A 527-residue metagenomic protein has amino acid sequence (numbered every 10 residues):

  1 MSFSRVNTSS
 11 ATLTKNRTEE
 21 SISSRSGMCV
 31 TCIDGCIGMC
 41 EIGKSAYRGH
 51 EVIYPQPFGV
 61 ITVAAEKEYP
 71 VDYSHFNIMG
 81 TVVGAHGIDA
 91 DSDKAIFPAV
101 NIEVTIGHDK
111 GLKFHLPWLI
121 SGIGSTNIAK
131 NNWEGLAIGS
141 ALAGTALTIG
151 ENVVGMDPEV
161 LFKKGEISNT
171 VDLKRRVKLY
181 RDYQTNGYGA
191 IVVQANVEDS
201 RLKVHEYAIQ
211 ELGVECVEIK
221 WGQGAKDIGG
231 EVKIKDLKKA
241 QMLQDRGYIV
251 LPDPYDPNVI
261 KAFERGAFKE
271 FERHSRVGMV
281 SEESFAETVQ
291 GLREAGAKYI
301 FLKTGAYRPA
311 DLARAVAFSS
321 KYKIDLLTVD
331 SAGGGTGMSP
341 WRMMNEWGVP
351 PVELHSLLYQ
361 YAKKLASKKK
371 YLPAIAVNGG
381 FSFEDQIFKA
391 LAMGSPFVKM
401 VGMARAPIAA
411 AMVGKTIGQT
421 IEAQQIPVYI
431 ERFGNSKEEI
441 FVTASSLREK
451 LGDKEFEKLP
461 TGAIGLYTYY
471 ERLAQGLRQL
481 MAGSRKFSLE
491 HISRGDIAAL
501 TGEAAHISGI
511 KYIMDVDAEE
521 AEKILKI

Functional and structural regions predicted by a protein language model:
M1-L116, I128-A141, A146, P158-G189 (+4 more regions): Conserved, well-structured core domains of diverse proteins
E20-E51, K368, M412-G414, Q419 (+4 more regions): Cysteine-cluster motifs in flexible loop/terminal segments that predominantly coordinate metals
I102-I106, P158-G189, Q194-E198, E422-F456: A structural-propensity feature for long, helix-poor, extended segments
I120, S140, L327, A390 (+1 more regions): Conserved, mostly hydrophobic/aromatic
G122, N127-S319: Active-site-facing alpha/beta catalytic cores
G150, Y299-K303, K368, S484-I492: Flexible, glycine/charged-enriched surface loops at secondary-structure junctions
F263-E449: Glycine-rich phosphate/ribose-binding loops and adjacent secondary-structure elements that form binding surfaces
S395, I417-G418, E422-Q424, G434-I527: Catalytic or ion-coupling anion/metal-binding cores of large enzyme and transporter domains
